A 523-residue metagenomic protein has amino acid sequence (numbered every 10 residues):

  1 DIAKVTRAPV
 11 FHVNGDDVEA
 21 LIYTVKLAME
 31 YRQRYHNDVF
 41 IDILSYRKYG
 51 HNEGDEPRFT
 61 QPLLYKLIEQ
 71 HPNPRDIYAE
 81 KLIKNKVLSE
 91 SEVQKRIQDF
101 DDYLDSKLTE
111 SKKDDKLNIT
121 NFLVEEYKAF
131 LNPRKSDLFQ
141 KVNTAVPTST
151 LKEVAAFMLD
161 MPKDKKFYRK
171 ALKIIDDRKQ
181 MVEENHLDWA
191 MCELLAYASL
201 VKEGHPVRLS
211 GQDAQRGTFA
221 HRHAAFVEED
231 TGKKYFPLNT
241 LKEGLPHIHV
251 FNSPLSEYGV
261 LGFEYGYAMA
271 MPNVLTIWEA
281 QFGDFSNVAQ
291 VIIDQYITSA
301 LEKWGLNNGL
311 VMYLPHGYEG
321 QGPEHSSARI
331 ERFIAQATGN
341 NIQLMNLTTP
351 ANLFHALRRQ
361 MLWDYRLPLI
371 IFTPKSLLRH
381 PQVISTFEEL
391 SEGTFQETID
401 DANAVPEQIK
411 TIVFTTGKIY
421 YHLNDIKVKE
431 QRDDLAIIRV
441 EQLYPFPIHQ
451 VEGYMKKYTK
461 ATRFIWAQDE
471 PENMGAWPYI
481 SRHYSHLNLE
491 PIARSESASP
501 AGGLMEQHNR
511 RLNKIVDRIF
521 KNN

Functional and structural regions predicted by a protein language model:
D1-K4, E19-K26, D76-E80, V291 (+1 more regions): Residues on a specific face of well-ordered alpha-helices
K4-G50, G54, R58: Conserved phosphate-handling catalytic cores of large alpha/beta enzymes
V39, S45-N523: Flexible, glycine-rich loop/tail regions that form catalytic "lids" or insertion modules at the edges of active sites
